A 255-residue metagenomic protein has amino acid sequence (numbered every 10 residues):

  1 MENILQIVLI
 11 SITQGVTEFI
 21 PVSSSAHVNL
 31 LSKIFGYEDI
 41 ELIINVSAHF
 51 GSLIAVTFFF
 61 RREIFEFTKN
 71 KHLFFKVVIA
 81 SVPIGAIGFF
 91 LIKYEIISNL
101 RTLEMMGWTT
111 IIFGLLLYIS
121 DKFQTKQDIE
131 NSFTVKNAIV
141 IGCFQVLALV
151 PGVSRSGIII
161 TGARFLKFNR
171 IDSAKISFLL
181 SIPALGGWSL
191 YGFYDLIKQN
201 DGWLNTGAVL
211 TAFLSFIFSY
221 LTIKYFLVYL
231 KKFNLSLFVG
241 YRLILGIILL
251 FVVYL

Functional and structural regions predicted by a protein language model:
M1-L255: Multi-pass membrane proteins that catalyze or facilitate reactions on polyprenyl-/lipid-phosphate substrates and their
